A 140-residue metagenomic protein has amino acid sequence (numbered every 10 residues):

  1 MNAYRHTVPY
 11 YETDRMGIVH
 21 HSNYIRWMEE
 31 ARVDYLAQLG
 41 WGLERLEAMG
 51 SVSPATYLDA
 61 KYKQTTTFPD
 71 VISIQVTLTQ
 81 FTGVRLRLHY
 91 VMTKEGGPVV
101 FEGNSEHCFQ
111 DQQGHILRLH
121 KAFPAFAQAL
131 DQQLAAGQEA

Functional and structural regions predicted by a protein language model:
M1-Y35: Catalytic strand-loop segment that frames the active site of acyl-thioester-processing enzymes
N2-Y4, A37, T67-F68, T79-A140: HotDog/MaoC-like acyl-thioester-processing domains
R5-P9, K61, C108: Generic structural detector for well-ordered beta-strands
T13, T56, S105: Ser/Thr-centric signal marking residues that sit in or immediately flank functional binding/regulatory motifs
H21, E44, R118: Short, electropositive, low-hydrophobicity segments enriched in small/polar residues
Y24-W27, P54, H89: Residue-level recognition of specific faces of alpha-helices
Y35-Q80, R85-L86, V100-E102: Hydrophobic beta-strand-centered segment that forms part of the acyl-chain substrate-binding groove
